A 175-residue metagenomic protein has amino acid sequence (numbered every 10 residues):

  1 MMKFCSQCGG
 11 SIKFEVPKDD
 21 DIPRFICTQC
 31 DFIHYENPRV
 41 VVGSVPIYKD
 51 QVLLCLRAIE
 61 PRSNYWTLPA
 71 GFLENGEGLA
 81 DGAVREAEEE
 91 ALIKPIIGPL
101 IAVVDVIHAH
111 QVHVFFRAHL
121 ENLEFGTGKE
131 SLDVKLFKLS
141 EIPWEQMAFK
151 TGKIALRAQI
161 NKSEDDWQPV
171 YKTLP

Functional and structural regions predicted by a protein language model:
M1-K3, D21-I22: Flanking scaffold residues of small Cys/His-coordinated metal-binding clusters
C5-C8, C27-C30: Short cysteine-rich clusters marking metal-coordination/redox-active sites
I12-F14, Y35: Short functional micro-motifs and their immediate structural scaffolds
V16-R24: Short linker/helix segments within small regulatory modules
Q29-L53: Conserved N-terminal beta-strand and adjoining loop/helix that marks the start of the Nudix/MutT-like hydrolase domain
P46-I47, L54, A118, L136: Conserved hydrophobic "DFG−1" position in protein kinase catalytic cores
I47-E89: Conserved Nudix-box catalytic region and its N-terminal flanking loop in Nudix hydrolases and closely related
L73-A158, W167-P169, P175: Unchanged
